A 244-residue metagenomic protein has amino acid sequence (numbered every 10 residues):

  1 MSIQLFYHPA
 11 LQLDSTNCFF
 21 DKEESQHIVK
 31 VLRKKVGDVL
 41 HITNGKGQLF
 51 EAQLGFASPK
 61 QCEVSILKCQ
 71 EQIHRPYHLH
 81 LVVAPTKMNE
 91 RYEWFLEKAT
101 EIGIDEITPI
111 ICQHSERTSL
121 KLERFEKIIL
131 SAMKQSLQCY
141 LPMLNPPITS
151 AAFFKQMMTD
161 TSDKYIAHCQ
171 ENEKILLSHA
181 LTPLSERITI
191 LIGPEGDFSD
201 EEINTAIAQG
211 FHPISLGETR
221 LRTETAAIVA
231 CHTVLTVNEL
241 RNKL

Functional and structural regions predicted by a protein language model:
M1-Q72, E123: N-terminal positively charged helical leader segments and presequences
P9-A10, K22-E23, G45, A84-P85 (+3 more regions): Fold-independent oxyanion-binding glycine-rich loops and adjacent beta-strand/coil segments at enzyme active sites
D14-T16, V36-D38, Q48-F50, K60-C62 (+5 more regions): A generic structural signal for short beta-strands and their flanking turns/coil linkers
C18-F20, P76-H80, E186-T189, A208-L216: Glycine/charged-rich beta-loop-alpha catalytic/anionic-binding loops adjacent to active sites
I73-Y165: RNA substrate-binding interface of SAM-dependent RNA methyltransferases
M158, K164-N204, F211-I214: Active-site/ligand-binding-proximal alpha/beta "capping" segment
D200-L244: Structured adenosyl-cofactor binding patch, chiefly the S-adenosyl-L-methionine
